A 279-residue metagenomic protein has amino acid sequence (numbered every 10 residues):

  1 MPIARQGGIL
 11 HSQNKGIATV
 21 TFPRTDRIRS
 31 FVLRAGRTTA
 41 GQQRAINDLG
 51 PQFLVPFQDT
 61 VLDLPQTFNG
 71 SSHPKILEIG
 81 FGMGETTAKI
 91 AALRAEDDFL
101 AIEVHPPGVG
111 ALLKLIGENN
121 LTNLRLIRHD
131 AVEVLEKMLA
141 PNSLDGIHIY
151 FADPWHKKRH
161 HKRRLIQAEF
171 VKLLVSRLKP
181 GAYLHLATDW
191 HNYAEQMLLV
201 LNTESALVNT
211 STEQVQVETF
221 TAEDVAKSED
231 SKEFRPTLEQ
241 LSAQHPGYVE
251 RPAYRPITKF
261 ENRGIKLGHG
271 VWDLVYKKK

Functional and structural regions predicted by a protein language model:
P2-L77, E85-A92: S-adenosyl-L-methionine
P74-E133: SAM cofactor-binding core of SAM-dependent methyltransferases, primarily the Rossmann-like beta-alpha-beta module
E136-G146: A short acidic, Gly/Pro-enriched loop at the edge of an enzyme's catalytic core that lines a small-molecule cofactor
L144-R164: A short SAM/SAH-binding and catalytic strip from SAM-dependent methyltransferases
H160, A187-E204: Conserved class I S-adenosyl-L-methionine
I166-P180: A short glycine-rich, Lys/Arg-flanked "PGG" loop and its adjoining helix->strand segment in the class I
P180-T188: Conserved beta-strand signature within the Rossmann-like core of class I S-adenosyl-L-methionine
L199, E204-K279: Class I S-adenosyl-L-methionine
